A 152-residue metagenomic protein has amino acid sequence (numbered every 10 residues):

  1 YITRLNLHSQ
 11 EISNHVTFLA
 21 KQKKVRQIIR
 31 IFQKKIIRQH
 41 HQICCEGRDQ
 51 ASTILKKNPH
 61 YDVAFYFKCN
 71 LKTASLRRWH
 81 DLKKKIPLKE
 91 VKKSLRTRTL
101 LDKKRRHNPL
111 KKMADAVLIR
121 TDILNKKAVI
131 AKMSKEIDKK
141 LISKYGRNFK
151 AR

Functional and structural regions predicted by a protein language model:
Y1-I43, D49, K72, L76 (+2 more regions): ATP-dependent small-molecule kinase phosphotransfer cores that center on conserved nucleotide phosphate-binding segments
T3-H8, S13, L76-K84, L101-R152: NTP-dependent small-molecule kinase module
T17, K21, Y66, H80-K84: Amphipathic alpha-helical interaction elements
K34-R38, I54-P59, N108-K112: Conserved catalytic network of the ASCE P-loop NTPase/AAA+ motor domain
I43, Y61-Y66, A116-L118: Short, well-ordered beta-strand core segments
R48, K68-N70, D122: Anionic group-transfer/hydrolysis microenvironments
N58-H80, K93-R96: Conserved phosphate-donor/acceptor-positioning beta-strand/loop module used by diverse small-molecule
